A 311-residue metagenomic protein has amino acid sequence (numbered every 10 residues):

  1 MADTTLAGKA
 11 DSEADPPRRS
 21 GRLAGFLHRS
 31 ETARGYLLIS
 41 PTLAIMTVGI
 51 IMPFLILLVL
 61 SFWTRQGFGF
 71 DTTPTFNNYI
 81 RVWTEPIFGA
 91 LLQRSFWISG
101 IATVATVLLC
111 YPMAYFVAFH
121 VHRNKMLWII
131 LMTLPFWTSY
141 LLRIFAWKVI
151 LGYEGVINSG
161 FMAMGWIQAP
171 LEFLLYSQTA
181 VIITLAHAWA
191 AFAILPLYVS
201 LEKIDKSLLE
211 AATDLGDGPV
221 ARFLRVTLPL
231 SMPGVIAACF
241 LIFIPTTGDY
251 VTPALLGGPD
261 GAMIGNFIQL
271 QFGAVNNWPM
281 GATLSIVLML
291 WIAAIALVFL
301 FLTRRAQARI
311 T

Functional and structural regions predicted by a protein language model:
A2-L6, S12-I56, M126, I130 (+1 more regions): N-terminal signal-anchor/first transmembrane alpha helix
D3-D11, R18-G21, F26, Y198-L209 (+2 more regions): C-terminal transmembrane helix and the adjacent membrane-cytosol boundary/short C-terminal tail of inner/organellar
A24-H28, F76, I144-A186, V220 (+1 more regions): Membrane-interfacial helix termini and adjacent extracytoplasmic/periplasmic loops of multi-pass transporters
R29-R34, Q66, Y79-F88, Y250-L300: Interhelical loop and adjacent transmembrane-helix boundary motif in polytopic membrane transport permeases
P41-A44, V48-I51, I130, L134 (+4 more regions): Transmembrane alpha-helices
I50-P86, I150, E154-G155, G257-P259 (+1 more regions): Short membrane-interfacial helix/loop motifs at transmembrane-helix boundaries
P53, L57-L60, L142-I144, W189 (+2 more regions): Non-cytoplasmic
P86-F119: Transmembrane alpha-helix signature in integral membrane proteins
